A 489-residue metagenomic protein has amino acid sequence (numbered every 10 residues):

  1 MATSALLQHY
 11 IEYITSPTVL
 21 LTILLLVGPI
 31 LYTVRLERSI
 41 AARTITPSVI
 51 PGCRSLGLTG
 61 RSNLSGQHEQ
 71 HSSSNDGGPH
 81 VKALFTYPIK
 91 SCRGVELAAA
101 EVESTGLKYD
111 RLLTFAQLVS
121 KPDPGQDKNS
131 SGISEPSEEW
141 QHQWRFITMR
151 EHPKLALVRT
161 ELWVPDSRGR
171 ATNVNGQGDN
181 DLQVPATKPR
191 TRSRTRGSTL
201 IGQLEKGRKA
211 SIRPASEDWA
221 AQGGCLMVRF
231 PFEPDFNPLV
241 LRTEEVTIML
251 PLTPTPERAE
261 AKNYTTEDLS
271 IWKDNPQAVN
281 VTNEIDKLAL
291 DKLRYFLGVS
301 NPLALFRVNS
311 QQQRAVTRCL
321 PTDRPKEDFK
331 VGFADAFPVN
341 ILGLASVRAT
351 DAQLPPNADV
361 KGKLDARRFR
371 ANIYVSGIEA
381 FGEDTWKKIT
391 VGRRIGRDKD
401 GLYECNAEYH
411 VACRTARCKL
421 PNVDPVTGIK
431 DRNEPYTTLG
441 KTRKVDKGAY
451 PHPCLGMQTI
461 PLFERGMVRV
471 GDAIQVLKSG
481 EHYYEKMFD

Functional and structural regions predicted by a protein language model:
A2-D489: Metal-cofactor-dependent catalytic cores
